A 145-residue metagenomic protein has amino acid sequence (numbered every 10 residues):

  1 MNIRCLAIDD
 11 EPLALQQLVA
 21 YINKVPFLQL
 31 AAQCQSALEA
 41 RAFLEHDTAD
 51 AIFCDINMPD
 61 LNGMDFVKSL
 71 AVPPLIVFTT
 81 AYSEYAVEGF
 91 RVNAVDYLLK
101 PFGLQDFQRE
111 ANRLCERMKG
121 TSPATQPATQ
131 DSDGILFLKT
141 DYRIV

Functional and structural regions predicted by a protein language model:
N2, P73, S132-D133: A structure-centric signal for secondary-structure junctions around beta-strands
N2-L13, L18, I22, I52: Conserved acidic segment of CheY-like receiver
C5, L30-A31, I76: Hydrophobic/aromatic residues located in beta-strands of well-ordered beta-sheets within soluble catalytic
D9, Q29-L38: Short beta-to-alpha connector loops in regulatory alpha/beta signaling domains
L13, K24, L38-Q126: CheY-like receiver
Y21-F27, V95, D131, L138: Preference for short coil/turn "hinge" residues that link or interrupt alpha-helices
C115-V145: Conserved binding/recognition cores within well-folded domains
